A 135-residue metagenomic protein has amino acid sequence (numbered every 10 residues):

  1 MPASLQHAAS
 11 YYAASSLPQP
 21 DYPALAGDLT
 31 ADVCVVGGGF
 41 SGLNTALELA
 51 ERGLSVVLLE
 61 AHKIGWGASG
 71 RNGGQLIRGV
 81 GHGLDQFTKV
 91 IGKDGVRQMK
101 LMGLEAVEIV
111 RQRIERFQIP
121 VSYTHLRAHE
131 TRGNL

Functional and structural regions predicted by a protein language model:
M1-V33: Extreme N-terminal leader/targeting segments of oxidoreductases
L29-A31, R52, L126: Residue-level preference for short coil/turn positions at secondary-structure junctions
V33-V57: N-terminal Rossmann-like FAD-binding beta1-loop-alpha1 element of flavoenzymes
E48, I64-S122: Conserved FAD-binding subdomain of flavin-dependent enzymes
L59-A61: Conserved acidic E/D residue at the C-terminus of a beta-strand in Rossmann-like folds
T124-G133: Conserved small/polar residues in nucleotide/adenosyl-binding loops
